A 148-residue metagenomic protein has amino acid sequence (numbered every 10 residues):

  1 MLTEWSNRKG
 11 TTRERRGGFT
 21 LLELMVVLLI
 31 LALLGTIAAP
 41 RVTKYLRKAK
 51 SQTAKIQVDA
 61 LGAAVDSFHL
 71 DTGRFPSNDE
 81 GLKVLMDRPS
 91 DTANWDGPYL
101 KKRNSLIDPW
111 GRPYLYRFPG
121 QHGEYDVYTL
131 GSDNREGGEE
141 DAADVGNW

Functional and structural regions predicted by a protein language model:
M1-F19: N-terminal leader/signal peptides at the extreme start of proteins
L2-N7, K48-Q52, A63-D66, T72 (+4 more regions): Short, surface-exposed interaction loops/tails
R15-V42: N-terminal single-pass transmembrane signal-anchor helix
L28, K55, G62: Conserved catalytic core of two-component sensor histidine kinases
R41-D59: Aliphatic-rich helix starts adjacent to a transmembrane/signal segment
N78-L82: Conserved loop-to-helix junction within protein kinase catalytic domains, corresponding to the end of the activation
P98: Active-site Gly/Thr loop motif
